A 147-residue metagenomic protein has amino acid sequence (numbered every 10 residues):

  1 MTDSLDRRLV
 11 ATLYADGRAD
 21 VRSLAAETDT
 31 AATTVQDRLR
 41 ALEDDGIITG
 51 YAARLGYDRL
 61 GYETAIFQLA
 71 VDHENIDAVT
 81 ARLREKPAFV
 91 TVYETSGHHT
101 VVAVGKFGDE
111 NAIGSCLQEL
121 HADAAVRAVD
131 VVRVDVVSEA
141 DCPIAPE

Functional and structural regions predicted by a protein language model:
M1-E147: A compositional/biophysical signature of low hydrophobicity enriched in polar/charged and small residues
